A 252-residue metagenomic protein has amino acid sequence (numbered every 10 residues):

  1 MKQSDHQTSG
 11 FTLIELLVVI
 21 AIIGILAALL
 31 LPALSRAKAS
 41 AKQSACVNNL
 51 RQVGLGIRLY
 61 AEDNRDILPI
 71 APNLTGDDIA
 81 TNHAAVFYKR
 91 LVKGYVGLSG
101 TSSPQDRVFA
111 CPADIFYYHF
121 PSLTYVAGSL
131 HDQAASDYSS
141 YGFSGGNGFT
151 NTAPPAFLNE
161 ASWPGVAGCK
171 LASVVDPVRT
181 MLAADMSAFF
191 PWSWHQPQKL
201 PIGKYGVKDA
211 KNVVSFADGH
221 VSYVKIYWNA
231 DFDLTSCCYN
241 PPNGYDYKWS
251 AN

Functional and structural regions predicted by a protein language model:
K2-N48: Amphipathic alpha-helical segments typified by the pilin-like N-terminal helix that continues immediately C-terminal
C46-N252: Short, well-structured segments within or immediately adjacent to enzyme catalytic domains that line ligand-binding
